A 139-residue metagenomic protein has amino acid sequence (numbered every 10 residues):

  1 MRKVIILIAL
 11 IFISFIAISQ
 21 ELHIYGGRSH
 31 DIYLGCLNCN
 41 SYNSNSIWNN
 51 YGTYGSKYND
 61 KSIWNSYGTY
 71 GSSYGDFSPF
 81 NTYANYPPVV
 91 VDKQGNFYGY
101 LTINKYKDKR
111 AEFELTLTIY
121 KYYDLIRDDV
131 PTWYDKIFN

Functional and structural regions predicted by a protein language model:
M1-V4: Positively charged n-region of N-terminal signal peptides that target proteins for export
I6-I8: Sec-dependent N-terminal signal peptides
S14-I16: N-terminal signal peptide c-region/cleavage motif recognized by signal peptidases
I18-N139: Repetitive, compositionally biased segments used for assembly/scaffolding
